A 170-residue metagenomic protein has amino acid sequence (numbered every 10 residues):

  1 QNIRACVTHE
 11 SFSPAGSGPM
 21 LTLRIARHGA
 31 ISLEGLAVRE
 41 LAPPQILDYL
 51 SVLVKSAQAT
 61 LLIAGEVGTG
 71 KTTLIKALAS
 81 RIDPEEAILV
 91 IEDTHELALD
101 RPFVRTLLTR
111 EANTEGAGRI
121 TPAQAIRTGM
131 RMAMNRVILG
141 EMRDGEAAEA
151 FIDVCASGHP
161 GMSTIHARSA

Functional and structural regions predicted by a protein language model:
Q1-A57: P-loop NTP-binding catalytic core
V54, Q58-V67, A77-A170: Switch/coupling sub-region of P-loop NTPases
K71: Conserved lysine of the Walker
